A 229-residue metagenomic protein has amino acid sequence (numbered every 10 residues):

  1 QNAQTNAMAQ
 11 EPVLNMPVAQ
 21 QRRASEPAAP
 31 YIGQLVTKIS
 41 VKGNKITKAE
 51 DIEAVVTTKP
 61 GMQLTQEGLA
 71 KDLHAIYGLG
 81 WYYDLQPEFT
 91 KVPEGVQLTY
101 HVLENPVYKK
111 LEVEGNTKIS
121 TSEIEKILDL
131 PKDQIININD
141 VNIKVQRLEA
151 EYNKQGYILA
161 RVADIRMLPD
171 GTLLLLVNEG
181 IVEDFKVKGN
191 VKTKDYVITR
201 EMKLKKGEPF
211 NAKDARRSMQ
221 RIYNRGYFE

Functional and structural regions predicted by a protein language model:
N2-E229: Periplasmic polypeptide-binding modules associated with outer-membrane biogenesis and secretion
